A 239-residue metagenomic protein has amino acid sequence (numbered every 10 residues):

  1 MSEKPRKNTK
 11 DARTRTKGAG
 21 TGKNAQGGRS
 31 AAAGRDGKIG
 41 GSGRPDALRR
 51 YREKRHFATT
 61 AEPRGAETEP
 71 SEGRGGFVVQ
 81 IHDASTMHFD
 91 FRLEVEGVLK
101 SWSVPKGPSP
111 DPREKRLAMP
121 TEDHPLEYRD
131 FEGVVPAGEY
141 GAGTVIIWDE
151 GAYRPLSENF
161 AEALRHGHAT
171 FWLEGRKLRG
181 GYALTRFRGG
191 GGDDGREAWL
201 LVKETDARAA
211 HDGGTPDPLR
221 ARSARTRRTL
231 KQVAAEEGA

Functional and structural regions predicted by a protein language model:
S2-A239: A charge-rich, low-complexity, intrinsically flexible signal that marks solvent-exposed coils, linkers, repeats
